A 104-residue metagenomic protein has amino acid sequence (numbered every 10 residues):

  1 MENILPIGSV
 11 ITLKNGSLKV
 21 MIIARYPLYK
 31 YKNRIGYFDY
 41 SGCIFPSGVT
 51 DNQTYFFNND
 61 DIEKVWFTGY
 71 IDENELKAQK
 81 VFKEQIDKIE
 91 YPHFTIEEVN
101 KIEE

Functional and structural regions predicted by a protein language model:
N3-L5: Short, well-ordered loop/turn sites that connect or cap secondary structure elements
L18, F38-S41: A generic structural signal for short beta-strands and their flanking turns/coil linkers
L18-L28: Short beta-strand-centered aromatic/proline hotspots
Y29-F38: Short, solvent-exposed secondary-structure boundary/capping segments
S41-E104: Intrinsically disordered, low-complexity, charged/polar segments
